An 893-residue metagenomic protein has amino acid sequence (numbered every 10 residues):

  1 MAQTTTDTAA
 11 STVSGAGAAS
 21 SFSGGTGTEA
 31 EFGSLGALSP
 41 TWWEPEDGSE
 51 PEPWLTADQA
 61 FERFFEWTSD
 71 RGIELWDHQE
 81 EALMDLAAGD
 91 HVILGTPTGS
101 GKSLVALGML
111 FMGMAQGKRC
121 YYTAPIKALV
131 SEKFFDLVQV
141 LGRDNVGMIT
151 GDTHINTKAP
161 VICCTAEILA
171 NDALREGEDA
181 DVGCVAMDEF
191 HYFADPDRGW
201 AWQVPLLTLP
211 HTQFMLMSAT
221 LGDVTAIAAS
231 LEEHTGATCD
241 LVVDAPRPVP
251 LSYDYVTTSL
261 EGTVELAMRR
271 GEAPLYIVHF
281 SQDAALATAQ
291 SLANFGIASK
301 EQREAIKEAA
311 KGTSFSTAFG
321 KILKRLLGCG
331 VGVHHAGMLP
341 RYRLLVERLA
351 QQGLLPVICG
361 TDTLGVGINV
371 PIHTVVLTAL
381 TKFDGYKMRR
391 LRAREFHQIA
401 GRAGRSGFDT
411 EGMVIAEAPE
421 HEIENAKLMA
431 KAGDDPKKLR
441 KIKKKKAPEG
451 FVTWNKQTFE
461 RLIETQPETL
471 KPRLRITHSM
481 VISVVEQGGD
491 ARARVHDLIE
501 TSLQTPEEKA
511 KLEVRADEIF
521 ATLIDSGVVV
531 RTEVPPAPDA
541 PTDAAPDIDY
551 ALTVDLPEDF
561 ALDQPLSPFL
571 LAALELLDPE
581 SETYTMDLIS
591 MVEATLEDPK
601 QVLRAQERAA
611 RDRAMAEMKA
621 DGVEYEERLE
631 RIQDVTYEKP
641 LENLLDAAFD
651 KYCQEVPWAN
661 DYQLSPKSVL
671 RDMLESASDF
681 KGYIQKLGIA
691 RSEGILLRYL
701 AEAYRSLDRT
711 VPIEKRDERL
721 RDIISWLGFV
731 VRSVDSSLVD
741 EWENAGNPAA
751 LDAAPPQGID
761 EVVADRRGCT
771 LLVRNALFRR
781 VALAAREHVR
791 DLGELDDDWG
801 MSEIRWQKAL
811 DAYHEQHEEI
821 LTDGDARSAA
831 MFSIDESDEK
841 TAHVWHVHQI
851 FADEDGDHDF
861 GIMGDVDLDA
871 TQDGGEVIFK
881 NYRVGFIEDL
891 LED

Functional and structural regions predicted by a protein language model:
M1-M84, A88-V92, I297-G328: Helicase-associated low-complexity/disordered flanking segments
A2-Q3, T8-S21, G332, Q351-Q352 (+2 more regions): Non-catalytic terminal extensions of ATP-dependent helicases
F65-W67, G72-V249, V256, P274-S299: Conserved P-loop/Walker A NTP-binding site and adjacent catalytic elements of P-loop NTPases
Y121-T123, S131, V138-G147, D283-V357 (+1 more regions): Conserved C-terminal RecA-like helicase domain
K158-A173, C329-R341, L349-N369: Conserved two-lobed SF2 helicase motor
D254-F280, A287-Q290, L344-G353: Conserved interdomain hinge at the start of the Helicase C-terminal
T374-L377, T381-F383, R389-A430: Conserved segment of the helicase C-terminal RecA-like domain
A852-D893: Compact beta-sheet-dominated globular domain cores
